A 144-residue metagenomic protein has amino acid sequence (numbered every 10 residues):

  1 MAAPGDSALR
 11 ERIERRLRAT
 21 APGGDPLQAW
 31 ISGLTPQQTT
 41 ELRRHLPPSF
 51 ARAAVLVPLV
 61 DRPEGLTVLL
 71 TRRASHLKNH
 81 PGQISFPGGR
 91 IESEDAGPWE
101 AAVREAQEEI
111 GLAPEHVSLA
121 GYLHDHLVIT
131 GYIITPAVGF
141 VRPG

Functional and structural regions predicted by a protein language model:
M1-S85, R90-G144: N-terminal leader/linker segments that precede catalytic domains of diphosphate-processing enzymes
